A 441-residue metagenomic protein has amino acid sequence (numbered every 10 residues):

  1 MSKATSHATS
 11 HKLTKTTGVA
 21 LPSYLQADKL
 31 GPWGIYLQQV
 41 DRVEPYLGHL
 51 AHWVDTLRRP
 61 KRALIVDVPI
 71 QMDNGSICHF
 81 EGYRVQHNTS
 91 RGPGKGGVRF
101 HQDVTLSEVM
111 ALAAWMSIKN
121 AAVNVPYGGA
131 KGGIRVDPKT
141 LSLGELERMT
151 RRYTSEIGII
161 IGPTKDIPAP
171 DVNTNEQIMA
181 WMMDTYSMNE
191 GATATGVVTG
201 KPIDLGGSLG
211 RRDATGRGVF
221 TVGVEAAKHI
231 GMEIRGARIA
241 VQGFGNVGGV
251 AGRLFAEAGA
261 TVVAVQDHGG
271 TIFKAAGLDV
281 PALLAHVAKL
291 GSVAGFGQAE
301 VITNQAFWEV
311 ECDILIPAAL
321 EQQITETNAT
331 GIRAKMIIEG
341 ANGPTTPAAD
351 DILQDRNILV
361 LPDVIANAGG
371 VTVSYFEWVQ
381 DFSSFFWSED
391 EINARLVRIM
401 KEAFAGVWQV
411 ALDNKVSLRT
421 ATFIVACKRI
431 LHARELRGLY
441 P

Functional and structural regions predicted by a protein language model:
S2-L209, H432: N-terminal ligand-binding/catalytic initiation module
S23-G31, L47, A226-A227, T330-P441: Adenosine-phosphate binding glycine-rich loop
G31, I35-Q38, V104-S107, L141-R152 (+19 more regions): Conserved active-site and cofactor/substrate-binding residues in soluble primary-metabolism enzymes
D41-H49, A114-A121, K139, R151-P163 (+8 more regions): Generic secondary-structure signature for well-ordered alpha-helical cores
A111, K165-A169, A192-V198, V241 (+5 more regions): General beta-strand structural signal in soluble alpha/beta enzymes
K201-P202, G207-E311: Glycine-rich phosphate/diphosphate-binding loop of Rossmann-like nucleotide-binding domains
G270-V360: Rossmann-like adenosine-cofactor binding region
